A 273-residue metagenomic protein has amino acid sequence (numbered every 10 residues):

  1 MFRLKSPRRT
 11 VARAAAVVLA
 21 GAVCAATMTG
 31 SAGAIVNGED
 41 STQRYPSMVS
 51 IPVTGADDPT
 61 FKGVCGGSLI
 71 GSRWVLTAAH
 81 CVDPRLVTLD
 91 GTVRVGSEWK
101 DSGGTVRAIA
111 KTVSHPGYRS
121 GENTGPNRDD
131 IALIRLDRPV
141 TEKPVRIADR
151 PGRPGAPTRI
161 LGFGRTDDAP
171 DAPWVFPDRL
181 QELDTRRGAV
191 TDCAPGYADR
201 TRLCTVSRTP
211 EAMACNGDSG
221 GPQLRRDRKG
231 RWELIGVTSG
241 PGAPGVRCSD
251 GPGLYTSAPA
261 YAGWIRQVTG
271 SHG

Functional and structural regions predicted by a protein language model:
M1-A34: Secretory targeting and sorting signals
F2-P7, I35, S41, V49 (+5 more regions): C-terminal subregion of chymotrypsin/trypsin-like serine protease catalytic domains
A32-D58: N-terminal activation segment of mature serine protease catalytic domains
R44-P46, I70-S72, L86-D90, G104-R107 (+3 more regions): Extracytoplasmic
I51-T54, A78, D83-S120: Conserved H-D interstitial segment of serine endopeptidase catalytic domains
G55-A56, H80-P84, S97-D101, D137-T141 (+6 more regions): Acidic glycine-/aspartate-rich tracts in secreted/extracellular proteins
A56-S72, G104: A conserved glycine-rich beta-strand in the N-terminal activation segment of trypsin-fold
W99, R107, N127-P210, A258-G263: Chymotrypsin/trypsin-fold serine protease catalytic domain
